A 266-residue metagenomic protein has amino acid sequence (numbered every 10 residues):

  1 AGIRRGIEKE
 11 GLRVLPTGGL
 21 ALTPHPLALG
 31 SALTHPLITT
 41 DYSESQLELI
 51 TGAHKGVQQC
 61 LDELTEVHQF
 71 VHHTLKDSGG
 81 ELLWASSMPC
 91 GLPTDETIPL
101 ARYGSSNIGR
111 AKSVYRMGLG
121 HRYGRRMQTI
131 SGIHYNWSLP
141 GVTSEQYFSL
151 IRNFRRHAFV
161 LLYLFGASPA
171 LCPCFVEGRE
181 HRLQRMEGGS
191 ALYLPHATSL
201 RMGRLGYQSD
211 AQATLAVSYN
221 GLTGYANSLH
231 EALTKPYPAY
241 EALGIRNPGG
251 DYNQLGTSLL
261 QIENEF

Functional and structural regions predicted by a protein language model:
A1-G120, M127-T129, Q146-R152, R156-L162 (+1 more regions): Terminal catalytic/cofactor-binding subdomain
A101-S106, R110-R122, S138-F266: Loop-rich catalytic cores of soluble enzymes, especially ATP-dependent carboxylate-amine ligases and other
